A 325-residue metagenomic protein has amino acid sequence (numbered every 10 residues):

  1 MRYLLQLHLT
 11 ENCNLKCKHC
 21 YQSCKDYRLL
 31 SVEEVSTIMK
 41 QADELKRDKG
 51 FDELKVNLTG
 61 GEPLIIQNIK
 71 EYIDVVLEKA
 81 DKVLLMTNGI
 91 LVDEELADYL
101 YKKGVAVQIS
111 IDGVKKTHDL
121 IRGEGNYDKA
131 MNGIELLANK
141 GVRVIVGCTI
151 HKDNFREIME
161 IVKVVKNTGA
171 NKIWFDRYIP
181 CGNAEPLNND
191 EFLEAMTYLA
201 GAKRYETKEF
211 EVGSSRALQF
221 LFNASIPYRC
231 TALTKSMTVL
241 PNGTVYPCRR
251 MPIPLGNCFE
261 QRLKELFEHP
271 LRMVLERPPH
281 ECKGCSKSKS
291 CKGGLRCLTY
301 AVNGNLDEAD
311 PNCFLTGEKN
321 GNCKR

Functional and structural regions predicted by a protein language model:
M1-D98, K102-K103: Conserved alpha-helical substructure of the radical SAM core
M1-Y3, R250-R325: Flexible mid-to-C-terminal extensions adjoining Fe-S/redox cofactors in radical SAM and related proteins
H8, R28-L30, K79, K103 (+4 more regions): Radical SAM enzyme [4Fe-4S]-AdoMet core and its adjacent flexible, acidic and glycine-rich loops/tails across
L9-K16, L233, C282-K283, S288-K289: Cysteine-centered iron-sulfur cluster-binding motifs in ferredoxin-type domains/subunits of redox enzymes
C24, G60, R177, K289 (+1 more regions): Residues that line or immediately flank small-molecule/substrate-binding pockets and catalytic motifs
V56-L58, L85, I109, V146 (+2 more regions): Buried hydrophobic side chains on well-structured beta-strands
E95, T117-L120: Short, charged, surface-exposed secondary-structure boundary motifs
